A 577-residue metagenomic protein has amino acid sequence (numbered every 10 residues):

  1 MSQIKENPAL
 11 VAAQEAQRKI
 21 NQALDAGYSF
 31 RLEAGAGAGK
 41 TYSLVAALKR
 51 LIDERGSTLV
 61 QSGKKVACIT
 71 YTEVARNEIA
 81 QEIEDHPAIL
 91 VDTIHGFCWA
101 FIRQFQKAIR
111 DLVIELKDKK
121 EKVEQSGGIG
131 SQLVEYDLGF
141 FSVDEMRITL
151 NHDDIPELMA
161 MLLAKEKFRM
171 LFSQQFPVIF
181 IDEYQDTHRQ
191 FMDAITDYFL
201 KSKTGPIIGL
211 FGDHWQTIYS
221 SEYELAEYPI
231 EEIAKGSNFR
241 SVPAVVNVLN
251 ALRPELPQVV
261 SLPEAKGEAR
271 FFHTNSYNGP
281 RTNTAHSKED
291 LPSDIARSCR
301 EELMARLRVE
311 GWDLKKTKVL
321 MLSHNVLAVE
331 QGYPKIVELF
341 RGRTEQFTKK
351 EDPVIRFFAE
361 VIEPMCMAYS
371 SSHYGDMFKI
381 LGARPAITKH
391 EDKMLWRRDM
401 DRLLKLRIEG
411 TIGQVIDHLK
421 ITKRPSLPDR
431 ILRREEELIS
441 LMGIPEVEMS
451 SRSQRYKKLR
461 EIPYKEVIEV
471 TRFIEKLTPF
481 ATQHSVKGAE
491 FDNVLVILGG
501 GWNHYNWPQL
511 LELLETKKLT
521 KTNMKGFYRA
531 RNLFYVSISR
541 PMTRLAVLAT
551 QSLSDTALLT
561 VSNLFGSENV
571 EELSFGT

Functional and structural regions predicted by a protein language model:
M1-T577: The feature marks helicase ATPase cores and/or their adjacent C-terminal helical subdomains in SF1/SF2/AAA+ helicases
